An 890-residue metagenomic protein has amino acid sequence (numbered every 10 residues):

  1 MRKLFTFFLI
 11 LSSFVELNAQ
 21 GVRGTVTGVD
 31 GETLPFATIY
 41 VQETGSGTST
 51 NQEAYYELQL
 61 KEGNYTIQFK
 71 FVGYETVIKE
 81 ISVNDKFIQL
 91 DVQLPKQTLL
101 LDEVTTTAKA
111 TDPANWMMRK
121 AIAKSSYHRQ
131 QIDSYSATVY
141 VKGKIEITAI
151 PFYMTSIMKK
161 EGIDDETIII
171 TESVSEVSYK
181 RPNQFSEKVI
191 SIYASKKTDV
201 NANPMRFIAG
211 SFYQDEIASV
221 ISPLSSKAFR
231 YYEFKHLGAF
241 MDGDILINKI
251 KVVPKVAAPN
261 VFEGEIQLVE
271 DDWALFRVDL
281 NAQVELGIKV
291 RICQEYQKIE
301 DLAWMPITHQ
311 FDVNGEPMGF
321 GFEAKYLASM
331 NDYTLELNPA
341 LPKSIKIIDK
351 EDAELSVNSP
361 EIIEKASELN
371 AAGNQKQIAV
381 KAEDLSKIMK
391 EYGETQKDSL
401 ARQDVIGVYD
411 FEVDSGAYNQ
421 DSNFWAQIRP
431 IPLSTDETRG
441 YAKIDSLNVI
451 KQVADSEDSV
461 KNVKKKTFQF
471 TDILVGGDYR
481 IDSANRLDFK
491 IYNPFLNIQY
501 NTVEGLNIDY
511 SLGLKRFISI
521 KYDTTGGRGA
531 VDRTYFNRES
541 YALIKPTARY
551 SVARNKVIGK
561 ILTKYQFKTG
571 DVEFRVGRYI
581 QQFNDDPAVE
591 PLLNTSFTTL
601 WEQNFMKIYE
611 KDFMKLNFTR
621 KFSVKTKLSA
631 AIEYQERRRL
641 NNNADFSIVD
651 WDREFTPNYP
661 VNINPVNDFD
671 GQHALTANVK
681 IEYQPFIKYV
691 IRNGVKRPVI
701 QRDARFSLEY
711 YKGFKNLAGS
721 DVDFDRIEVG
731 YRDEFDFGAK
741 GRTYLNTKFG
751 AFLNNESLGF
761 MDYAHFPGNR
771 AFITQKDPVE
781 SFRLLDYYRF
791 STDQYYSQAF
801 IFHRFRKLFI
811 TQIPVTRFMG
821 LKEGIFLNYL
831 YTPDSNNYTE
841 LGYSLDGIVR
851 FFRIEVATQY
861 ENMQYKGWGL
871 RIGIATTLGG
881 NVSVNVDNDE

Functional and structural regions predicted by a protein language model:
Q20-L34: Structural motif
V41-E43, Q68-K79: A short, solvent-exposed loop/turn motif at the edges and junctions of modular extracellular/periplasmic domains
T44-Y55: Short, acidic Ser/Thr/Gly-rich low-complexity loop/linker segments typical of extracellular and cell-surface proteins
T105-K249, V253-V261, A324-Q499, F605 (+3 more regions): Structured extracytoplasmic
T106, F276-A282, L487-Y500, T524-T563 (+7 more regions): Transmembrane beta-strand segments that form the barrel wall of outer-membrane beta-barrel proteins
V139-V141, I508, P546-Y550, Y565 (+13 more regions): Transmembrane beta-barrel strands of outer-membrane/channel proteins
E504-I508, N555-G559, E610-M614, G671-A677 (+6 more regions): Residues that define the transmembrane beta-barrel architecture of outer-membrane proteins
E573-L592, S596-K607, N667, P698 (+1 more regions): C-terminal outer-membrane beta-barrel translocator/porin domains of Gram-negative envelope proteins and their
